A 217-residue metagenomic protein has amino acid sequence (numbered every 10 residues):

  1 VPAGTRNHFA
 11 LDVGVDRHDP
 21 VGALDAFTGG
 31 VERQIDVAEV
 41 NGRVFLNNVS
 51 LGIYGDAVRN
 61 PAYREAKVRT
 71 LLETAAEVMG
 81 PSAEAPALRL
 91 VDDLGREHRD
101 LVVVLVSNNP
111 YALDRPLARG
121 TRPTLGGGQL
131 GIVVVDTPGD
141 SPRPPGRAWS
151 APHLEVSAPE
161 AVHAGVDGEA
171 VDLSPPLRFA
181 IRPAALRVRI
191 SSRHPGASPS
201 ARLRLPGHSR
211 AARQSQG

Functional and structural regions predicted by a protein language model:
V1-V103: Catalytic core of DAGKc-family lipid kinases
R33-D36, P86-L88, R99-V102, G128-L130 (+3 more regions): Change "...and in nucleic-acid phosphodiester-cleaving endonucleases..." to "...and in nucleic-acid processing enzymes
V40, R59-N60, V106-S107, V135 (+1 more regions): Short beta-strand-to-turn element immediately C-terminal to the catalytic PLP-Schiff-base lysine in fold type I
S50, Y54, L105-T121, A170: Glycine-rich phosphate/pyrophosphate-binding beta-alpha loops
Y54-A57, H98-D100, A112-P116, D140-P142: Short acidic/glycine-rich loop or secondary-structure boundary segments that cap or lie
Y63-E73, Y111-T137: Gly/Ser/Thr-rich active-site loops/lids in small-molecule metabolic enzymes that frequently grip phosphoryl groups
D93, R122-G127, V133-G217: ATP/nucleoside-binding phosphotransfer catalytic cores, i.e., glycine-rich phosphate-binding loops
